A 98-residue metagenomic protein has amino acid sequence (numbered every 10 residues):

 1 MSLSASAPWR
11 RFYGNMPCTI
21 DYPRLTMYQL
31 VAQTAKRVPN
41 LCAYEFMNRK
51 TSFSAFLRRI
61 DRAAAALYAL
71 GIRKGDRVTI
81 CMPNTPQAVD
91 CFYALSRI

Functional and structural regions predicted by a protein language model:
M1-R24: Flexible, non-catalytic linker and terminal segments flanking ANL/adenylate-forming cores
D21-P23, A32, N40-Y93: Conserved AMP-binding/adenylate-forming core of the ANL superfamily
M27: Conserved donor sugar-nucleotide recognition element shared by glycan-biosynthetic enzymes
A94-I98: Conserved short alpha-helical elements in the N-terminal third of ANL/AMP-binding
